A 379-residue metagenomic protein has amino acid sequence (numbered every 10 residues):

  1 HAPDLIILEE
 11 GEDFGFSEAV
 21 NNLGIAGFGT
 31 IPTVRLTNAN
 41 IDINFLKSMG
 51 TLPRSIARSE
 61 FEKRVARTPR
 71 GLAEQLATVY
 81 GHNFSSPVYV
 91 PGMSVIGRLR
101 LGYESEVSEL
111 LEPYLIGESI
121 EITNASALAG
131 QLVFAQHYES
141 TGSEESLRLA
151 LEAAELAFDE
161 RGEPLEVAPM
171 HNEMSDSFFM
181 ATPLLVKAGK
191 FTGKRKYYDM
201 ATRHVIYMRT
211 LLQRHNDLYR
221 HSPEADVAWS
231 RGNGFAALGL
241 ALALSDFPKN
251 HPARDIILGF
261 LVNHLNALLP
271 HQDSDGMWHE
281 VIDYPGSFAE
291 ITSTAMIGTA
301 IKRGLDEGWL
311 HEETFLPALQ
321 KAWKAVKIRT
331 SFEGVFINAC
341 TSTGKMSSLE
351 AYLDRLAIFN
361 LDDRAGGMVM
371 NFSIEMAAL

Functional and structural regions predicted by a protein language model:
H1-S55: Structured catalytic-domain cores with a bias toward divalent-metal coordination
L5, G11-F16, N38-D42, S94 (+5 more regions): Solvent-exposed loop/turn segments at secondary-structure junctions within structured extracellular/periplasmic domains
E10, V20, P53, F84 (+15 more regions): Sec/Tat-exported extracytoplasmic proteins
N40, L46, N172-E173, A228 (+1 more regions): Individual transmembrane alpha-helices with interfacial aromatic-anchor signatures
E60-L72, T78-G92, L99-R100, E104 (+4 more regions): CBM-like carbohydrate-recognition segments
A66-G71, E106, A150-E152, L156-E163 (+3 more regions): Acidic-glycine-rich active-site phosphate/pyrophosphate-binding loop
I116-A228, E333: Extended ligand-binding groove/face enriched in aromatic
S175-D176, V186-I282, S287-G298, L310-G344 (+2 more regions): Extended ligand-binding clefts on enzyme/binding-domain cores
